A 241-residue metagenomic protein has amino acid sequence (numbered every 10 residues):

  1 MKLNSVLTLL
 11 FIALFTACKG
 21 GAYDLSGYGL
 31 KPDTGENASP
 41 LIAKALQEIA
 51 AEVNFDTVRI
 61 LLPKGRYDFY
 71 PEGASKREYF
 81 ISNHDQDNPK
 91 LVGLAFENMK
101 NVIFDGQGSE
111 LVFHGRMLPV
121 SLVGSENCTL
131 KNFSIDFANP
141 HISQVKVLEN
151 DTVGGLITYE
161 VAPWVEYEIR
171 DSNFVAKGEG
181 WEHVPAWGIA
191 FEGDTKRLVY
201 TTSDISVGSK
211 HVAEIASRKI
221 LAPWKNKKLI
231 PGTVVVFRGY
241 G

Functional and structural regions predicted by a protein language model:
S5-L14: Sec-dependent N-terminal signal peptides
L14-Y23: Bacterial Sec-dependent signal peptides at the C-terminal "C-region" and cleavage site
L25-I60: Acidic Gly/Asp/Thr-rich repetitive segments characteristic of extracellular carbohydrate-active and adhesion proteins
A43, Q47-E52, D68-I103, V112-K131 (+3 more regions): Extracellular beta-strand-rich solenoid/capping regions of secreted or surface-exposed proteins that bind or remodel
R66, G108-E110, S134: A structural signal for beta-strand register positions
V145-V207: Non-catalytic, alpha-helical, charged scaffold/linker segments that couple or flank catalytic or architectural cores
A186-G241: Long, low-complexity, polar/charged, intrinsically disordered or flexibly structured peripheral segments
